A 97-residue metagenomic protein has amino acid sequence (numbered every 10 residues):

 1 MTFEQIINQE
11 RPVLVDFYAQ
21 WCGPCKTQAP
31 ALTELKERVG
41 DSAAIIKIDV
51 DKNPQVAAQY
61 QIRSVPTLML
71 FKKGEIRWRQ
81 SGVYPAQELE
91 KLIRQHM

Functional and structural regions predicted by a protein language model:
M1-P12, P54: A short beta-strand-turn-helix
E10-R11, Y18-W21, S64: Short pre-active-site segment immediately N-terminal to redox-active cysteine/selenocysteine motifs in thiol-based
V15, L32, D49, G74: Residue-level signature of catalytic and energy-coupling elements of molecular machines, predominantly ATP/GTP-dependent
D16-Y18, L70: Structural cue for short, hydrophobic secondary-structure segments
F17, K36, G40-Q55: Thiol-based oxidoreductase modules, predominantly thioredoxin-like and allied folds used for disulfide exchange
K26-V39: Typically the conserved alpha-helix immediately C-terminal to a functionally engaged Cys/Sec in thioredoxin-like
Q61-M69: Structural micro-motif
K72-M97: Non-catalytic, surface beta->alpha helical segment in thiol-disulfide oxidoreductase systems
